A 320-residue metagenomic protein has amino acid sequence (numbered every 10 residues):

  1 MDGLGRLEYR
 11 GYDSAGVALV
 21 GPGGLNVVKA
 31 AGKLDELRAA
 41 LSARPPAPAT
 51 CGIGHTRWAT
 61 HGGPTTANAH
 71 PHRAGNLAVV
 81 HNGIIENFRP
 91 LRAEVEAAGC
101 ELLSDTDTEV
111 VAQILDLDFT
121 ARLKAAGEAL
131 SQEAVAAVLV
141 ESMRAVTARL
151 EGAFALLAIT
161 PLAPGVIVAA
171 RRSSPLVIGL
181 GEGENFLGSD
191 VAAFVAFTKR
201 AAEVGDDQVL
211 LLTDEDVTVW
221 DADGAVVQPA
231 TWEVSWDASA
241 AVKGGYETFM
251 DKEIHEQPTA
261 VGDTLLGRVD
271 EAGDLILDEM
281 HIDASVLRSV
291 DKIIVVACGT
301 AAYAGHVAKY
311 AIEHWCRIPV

Functional and structural regions predicted by a protein language model:
M1-K243, E247-T248, E256-I294: Conserved short alpha-helical segments that host acidic/polar catalytic motifs at enzyme active sites
R288-V320: Glycine-rich phosphate-binding loops that contact phosphosugars or nucleotide phosphates
